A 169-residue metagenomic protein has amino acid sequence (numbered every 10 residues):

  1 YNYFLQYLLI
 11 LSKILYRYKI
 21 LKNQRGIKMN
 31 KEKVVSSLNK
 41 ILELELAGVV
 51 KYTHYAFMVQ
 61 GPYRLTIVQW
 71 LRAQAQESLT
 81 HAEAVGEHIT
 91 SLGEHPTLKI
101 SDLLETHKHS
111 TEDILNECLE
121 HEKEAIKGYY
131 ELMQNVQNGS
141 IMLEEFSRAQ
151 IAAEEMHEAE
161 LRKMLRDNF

Functional and structural regions predicted by a protein language model:
Y1-F169: Iron-associated oxidoreductase/ferritin-like identity signal
